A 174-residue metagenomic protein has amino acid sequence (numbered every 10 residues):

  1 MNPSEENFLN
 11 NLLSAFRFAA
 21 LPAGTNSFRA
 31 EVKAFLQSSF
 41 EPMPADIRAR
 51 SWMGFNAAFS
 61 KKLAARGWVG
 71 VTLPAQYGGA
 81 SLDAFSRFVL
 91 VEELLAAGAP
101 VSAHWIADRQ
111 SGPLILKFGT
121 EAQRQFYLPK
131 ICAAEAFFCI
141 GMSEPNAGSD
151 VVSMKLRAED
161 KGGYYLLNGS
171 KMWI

Functional and structural regions predicted by a protein language model:
M1-H104, K117, A122-A133: Amphipathic, small/basic residue-rich leader segments at the start of a protein or domain
W52-M53, A107, N146-G148: A short beta-turn/loop motif at secondary-structure boundaries
V71-L73, W105-R109, C139-G141: Short beta-strands and strand-loop turn motifs
G79-A80, A99, A122-I174: Glycine-rich, Trp-frequent "lid" loop and neighboring beta-strands that shape and gate the flavin cofactor pocket
R109-F118: Helix-loop "lid/cap" segments that line or gate small-molecule binding pockets
